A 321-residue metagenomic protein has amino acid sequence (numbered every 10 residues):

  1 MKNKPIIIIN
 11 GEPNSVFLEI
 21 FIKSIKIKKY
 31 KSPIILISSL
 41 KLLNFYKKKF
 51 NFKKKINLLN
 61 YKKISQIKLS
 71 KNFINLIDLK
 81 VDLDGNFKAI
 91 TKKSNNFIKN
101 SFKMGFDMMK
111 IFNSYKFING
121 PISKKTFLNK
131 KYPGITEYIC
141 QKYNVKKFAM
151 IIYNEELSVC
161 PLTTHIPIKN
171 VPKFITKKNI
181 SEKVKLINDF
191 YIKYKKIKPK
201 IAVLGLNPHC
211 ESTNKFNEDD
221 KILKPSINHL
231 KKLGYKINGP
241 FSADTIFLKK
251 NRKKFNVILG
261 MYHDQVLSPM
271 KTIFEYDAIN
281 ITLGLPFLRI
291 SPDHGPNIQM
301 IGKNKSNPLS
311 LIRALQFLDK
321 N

Functional and structural regions predicted by a protein language model:
M1-N321: Anion-binding alpha/beta catalytic cores of soluble intermediary-metabolism enzymes, centered on
